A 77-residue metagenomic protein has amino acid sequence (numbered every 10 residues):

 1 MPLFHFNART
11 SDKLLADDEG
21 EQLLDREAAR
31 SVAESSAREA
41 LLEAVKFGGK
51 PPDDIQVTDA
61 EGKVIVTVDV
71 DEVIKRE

Functional and structural regions predicted by a protein language model:
M1-A16: Short aromatic-glycine-(Arg/Gly/Cys) micro-motifs in beta-strand/loop hairpins
M1-P2, L24-R30, D59-G62: A short, structured loop/turn motif at beta-sheet edges
S11, E34, V70: ATP/adenylate-binding site constellation spanning eukaryotic-like Ser/Thr protein kinases, ABC-transporter
A16-L24: A short, exposed loop/beta-hairpin motif centered on an aromatic-Gly-Thr core
D25-L41, V45: A short, charged, amphipathic alpha-helix used as a generic interaction element across diverse proteins
V45-E77: C-terminal structural segments of small proteins and small subunits
